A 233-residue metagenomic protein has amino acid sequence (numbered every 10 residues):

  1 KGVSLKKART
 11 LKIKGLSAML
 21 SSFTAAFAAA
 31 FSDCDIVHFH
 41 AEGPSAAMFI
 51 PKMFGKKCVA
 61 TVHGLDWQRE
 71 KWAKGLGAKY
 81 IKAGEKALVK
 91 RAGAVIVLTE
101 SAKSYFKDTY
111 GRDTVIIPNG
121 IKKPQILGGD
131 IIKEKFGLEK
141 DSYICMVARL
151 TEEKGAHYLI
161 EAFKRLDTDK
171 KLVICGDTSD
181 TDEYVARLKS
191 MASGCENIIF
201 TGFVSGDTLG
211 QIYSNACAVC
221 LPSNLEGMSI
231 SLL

Functional and structural regions predicted by a protein language model:
S17-L20, K57, Q68-A87, S104 (+1 more regions): Nucleotide-sugar donor phosphate/pyrophosphate-binding loop at the beta->alpha transition of glycosyltransferases
F27-A30, M53, G77-V95: Membrane-proximal helix-turn-helix segments that form the acceptor-binding/catalytic region of lipid-linked
F39-P44, V62: Short His-centered aromatic/hydrophobic patch
S101, G120: Carbohydrate-associated surface elements
G137-K154, I160-D167, V173: Conserved donor-binding/catalytic core segment of Leloir-type glycosyltransferases
V185-D207: Nucleotide-activated donor-binding/catalytic signature segment of Leloir-type glycosyltransferases, i.e., the conserved
F203-V204, Q211-A216: Short alpha-helical donor nucleotide-sugar binding micro-motif in glycosyltransferases
N224: Aromatic "clamp/platform" in nucleotide-sugar-dependent glycosyltransferases that forms part of the donor/acceptor
